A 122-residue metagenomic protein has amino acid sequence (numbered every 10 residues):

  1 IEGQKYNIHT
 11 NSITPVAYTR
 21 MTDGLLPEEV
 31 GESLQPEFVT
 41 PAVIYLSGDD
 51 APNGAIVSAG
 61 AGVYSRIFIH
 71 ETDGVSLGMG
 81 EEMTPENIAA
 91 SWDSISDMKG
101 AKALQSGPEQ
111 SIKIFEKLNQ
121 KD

Functional and structural regions predicted by a protein language model:
I1-I8, D49-A51: Active-site-adjacent segment of SDR/Rossmann-fold oxidoreductases
Q4-K5, P15, L34-V39: Glycine- and acidic-residue-rich phosphate-binding/metal-coordinating active-site segment common to enzymes that handle
Y6-I8, I13-G24: Short, flexible catalytic-loop segment of classical short-chain dehydrogenase/reductase
L26-E28: Short low-complexity, flexible loop/linker segments enriched in glycine and/or proline with clustered acidic
V30-Q120: C-terminal helical subdomain
